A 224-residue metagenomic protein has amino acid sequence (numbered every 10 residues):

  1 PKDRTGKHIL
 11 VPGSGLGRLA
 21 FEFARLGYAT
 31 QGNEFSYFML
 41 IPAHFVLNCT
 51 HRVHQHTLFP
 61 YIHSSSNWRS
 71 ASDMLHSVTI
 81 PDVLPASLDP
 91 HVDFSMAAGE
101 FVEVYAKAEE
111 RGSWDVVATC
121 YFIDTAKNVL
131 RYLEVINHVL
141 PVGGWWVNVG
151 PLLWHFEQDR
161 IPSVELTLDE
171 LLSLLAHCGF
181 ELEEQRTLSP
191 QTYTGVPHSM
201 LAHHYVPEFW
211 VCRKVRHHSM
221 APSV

Functional and structural regions predicted by a protein language model:
D3-G15, E22, A29-Q31: Conserved class I S-adenosyl-L-methionine
S36: Conserved SAM/SAH-binding beta-strand->alpha-helix loop
L47-E110: S-adenosyl-L-methionine
V102-V117, L201-H204: A short acidic, Gly/Pro-enriched loop at the edge of an enzyme's catalytic core that lines a small-molecule cofactor
D115-V129: A short SAM/SAH-binding and catalytic strip from SAM-dependent methyltransferases
L130-W145: A short glycine-rich, Lys/Arg-flanked "PGG" loop and its adjoining helix->strand segment in the class I
G143-H155: Conserved beta-strand signature within the Rossmann-like core of class I S-adenosyl-L-methionine
C178-G179, Q191-V224: Core SAM-dependent methyltransferase catalytic element
